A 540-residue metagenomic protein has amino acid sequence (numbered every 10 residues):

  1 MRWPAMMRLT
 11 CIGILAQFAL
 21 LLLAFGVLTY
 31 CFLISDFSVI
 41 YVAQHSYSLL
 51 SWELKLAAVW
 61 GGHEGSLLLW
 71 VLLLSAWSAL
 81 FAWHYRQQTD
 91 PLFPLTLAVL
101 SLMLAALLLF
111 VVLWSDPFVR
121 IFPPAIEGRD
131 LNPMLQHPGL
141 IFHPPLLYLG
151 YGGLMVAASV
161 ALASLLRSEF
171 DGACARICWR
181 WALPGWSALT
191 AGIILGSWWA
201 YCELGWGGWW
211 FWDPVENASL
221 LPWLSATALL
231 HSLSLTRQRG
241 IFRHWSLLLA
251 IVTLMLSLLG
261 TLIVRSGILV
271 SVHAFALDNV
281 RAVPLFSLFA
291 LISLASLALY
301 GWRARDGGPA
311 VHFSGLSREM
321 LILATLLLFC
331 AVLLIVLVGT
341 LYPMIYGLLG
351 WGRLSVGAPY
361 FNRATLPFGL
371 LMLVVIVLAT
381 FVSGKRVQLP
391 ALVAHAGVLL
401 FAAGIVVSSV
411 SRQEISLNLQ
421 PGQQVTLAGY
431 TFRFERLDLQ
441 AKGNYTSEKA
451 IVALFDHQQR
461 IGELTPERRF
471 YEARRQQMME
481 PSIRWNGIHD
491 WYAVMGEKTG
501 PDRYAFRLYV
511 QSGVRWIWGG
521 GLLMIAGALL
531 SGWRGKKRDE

Functional and structural regions predicted by a protein language model:
M1-E540: Solvent-exposed, non-transmembrane regions of integral membrane proteins
